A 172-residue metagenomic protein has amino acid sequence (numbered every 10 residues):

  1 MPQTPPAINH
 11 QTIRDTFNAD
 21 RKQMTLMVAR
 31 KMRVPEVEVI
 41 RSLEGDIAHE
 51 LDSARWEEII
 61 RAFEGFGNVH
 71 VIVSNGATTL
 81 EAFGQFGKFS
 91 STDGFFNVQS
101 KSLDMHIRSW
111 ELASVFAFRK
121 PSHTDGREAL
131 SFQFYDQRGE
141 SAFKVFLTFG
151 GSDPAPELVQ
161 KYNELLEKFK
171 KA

Functional and structural regions predicted by a protein language model:
M1-A172: Eukaryotic intrinsically disordered, low-complexity regulatory linkers and tails enriched in Ser/Thr/Pro
